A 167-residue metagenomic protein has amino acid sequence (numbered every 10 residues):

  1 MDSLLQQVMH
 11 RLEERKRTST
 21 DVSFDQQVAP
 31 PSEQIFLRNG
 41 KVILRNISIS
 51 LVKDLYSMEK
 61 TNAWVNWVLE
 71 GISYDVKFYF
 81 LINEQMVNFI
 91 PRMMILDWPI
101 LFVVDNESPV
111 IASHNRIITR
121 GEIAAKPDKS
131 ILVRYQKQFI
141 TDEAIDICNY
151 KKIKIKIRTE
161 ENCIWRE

Functional and structural regions predicted by a protein language model:
M1-E167: Intrinsic disorder
